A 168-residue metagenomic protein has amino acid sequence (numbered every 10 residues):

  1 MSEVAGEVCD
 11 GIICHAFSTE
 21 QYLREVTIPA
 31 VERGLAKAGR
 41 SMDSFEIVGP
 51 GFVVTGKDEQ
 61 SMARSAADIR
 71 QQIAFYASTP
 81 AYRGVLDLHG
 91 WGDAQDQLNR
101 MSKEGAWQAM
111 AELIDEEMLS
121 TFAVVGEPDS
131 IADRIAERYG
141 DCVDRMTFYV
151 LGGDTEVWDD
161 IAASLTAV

Functional and structural regions predicted by a protein language model:
M1-V168: Active-site-adjacent structural elements that line small-molecule/cofactor binding pockets in enzymes
